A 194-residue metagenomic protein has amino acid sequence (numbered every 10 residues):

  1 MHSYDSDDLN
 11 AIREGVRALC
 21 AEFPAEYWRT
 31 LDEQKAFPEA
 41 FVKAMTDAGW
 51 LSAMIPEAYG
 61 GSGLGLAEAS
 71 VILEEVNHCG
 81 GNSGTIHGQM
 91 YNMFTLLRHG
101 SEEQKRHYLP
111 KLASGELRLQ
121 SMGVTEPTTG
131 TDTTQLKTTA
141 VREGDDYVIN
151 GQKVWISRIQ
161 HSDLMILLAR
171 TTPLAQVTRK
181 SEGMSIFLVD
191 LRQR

Functional and structural regions predicted by a protein language model:
M1-I86, H107, K111: Amphipathic, small/basic residue-rich leader segments at the start of a protein or domain
G49, S101, G151: Conserved G/P- and acidic residue-centered "switch" motifs that form tight phosphate/ATP-binding loops in soluble
G84-E103, G130: N-terminal glycine-rich flavin-associated loop
F94-H99, M122, T134, A175: Flexible, glycine-rich active-site loops centered on histidine and acidic residues that chelate a metal or position
G115-V124, L168: A short, Trp-centered hydrophobic/proline-enriched beta-strand micro-motif
V124-T129, V154-W155: Short, solvent-exposed loop/turn elements at beta->coil junctions and helix N-caps that rim active or binding pockets
T138-V141: A structural signal for short hydrophobic beta-strand segments in well-ordered beta-sheet cores
D146, N150-R194: A short core secondary-structure module
